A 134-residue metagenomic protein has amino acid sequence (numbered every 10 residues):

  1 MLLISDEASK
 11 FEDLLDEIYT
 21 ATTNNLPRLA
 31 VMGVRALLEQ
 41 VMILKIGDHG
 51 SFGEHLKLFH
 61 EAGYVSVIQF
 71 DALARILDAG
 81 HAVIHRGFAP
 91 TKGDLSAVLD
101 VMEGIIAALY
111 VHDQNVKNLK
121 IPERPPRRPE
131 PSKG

Functional and structural regions predicted by a protein language model:
M1-P27, S132-K133: Charged alpha-helical initiation segments
T23-N24, A62, R86: Charged, alpha-helical scaffolding/interaction elements associated with membrane systems
R28-M32, G50, D71, G93: Short, solvent-exposed positions on alpha-helices
L29-I46: Hydrophobic alpha-helical packing segments in soluble, helical-rich domains
M32, A36, E54, A97-V101: Amphipathic alpha-helical interaction segments
V41, K45, G63, I106-D113: Conserved NTP-handling cores and scaffolds of large molecular machines
I43-A79: Short, charged amphipathic alpha-helical segments flanked by flexible coils
D71-G134: Charge-enriched, short contiguous segments at helix-coil
